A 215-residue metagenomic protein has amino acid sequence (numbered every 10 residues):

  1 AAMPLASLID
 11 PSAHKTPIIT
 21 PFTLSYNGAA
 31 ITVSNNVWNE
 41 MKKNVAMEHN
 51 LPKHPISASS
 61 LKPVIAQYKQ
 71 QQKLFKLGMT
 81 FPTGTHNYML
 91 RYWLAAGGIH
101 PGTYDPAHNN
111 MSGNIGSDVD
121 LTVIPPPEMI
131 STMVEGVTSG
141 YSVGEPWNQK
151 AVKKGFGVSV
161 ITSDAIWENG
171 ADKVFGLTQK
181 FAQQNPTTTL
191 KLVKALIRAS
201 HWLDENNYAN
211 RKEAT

Functional and structural regions predicted by a protein language model:
A1-T122, V134-E135, S139-Q149, F156-N169: Short, glycine-/small- and polar/acidic-enriched structural segments that line small-molecule recognition paths
E128-T215: Pocket-lining segment of extracytoplasmic ligand-binding domains
